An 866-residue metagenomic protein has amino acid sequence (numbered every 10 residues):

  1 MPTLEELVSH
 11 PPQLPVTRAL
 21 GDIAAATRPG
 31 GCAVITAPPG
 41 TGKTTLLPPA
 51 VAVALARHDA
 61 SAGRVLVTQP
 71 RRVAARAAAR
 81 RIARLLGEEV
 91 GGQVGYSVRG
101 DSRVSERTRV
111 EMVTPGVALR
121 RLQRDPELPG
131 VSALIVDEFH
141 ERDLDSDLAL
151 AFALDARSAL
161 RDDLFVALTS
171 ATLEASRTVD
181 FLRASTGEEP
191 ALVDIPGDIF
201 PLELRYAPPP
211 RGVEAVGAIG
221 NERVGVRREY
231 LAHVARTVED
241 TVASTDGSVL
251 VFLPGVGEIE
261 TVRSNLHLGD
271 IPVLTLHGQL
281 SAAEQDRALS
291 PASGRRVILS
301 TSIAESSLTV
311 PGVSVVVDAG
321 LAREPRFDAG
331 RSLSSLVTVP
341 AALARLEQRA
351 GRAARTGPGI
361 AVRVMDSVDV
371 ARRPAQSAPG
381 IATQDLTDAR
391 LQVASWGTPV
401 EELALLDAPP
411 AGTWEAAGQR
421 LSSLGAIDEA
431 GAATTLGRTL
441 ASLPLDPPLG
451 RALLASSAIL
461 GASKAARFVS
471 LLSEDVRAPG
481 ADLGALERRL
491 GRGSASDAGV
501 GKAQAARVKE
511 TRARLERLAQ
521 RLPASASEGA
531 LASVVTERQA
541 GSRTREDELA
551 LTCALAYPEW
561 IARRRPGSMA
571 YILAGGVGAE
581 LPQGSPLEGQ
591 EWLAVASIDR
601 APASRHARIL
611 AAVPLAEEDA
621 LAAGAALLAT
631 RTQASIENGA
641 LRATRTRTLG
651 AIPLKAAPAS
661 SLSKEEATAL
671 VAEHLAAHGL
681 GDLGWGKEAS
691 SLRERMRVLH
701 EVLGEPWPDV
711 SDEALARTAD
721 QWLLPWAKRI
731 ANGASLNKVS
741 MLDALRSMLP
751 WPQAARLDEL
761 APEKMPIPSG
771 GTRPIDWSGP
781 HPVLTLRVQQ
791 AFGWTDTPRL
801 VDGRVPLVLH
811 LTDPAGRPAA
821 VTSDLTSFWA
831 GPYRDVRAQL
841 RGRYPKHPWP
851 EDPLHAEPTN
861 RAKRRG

Functional and structural regions predicted by a protein language model:
M1-A452, G529, S533, A540-R543 (+1 more regions): P-loop NTPase motor module signature
G116-V117, L299-I303, G320, L555-A556 (+1 more regions): Conserved helicase core region in the C-terminal RecA-like lobe
Q123-R124, E214, D328, R373-Q376 (+6 more regions): Short conserved micro-motifs at the rims of enzyme active sites and ligand-binding pockets
P254-T261, T383-Q392, P409-P448, S470-A478 (+6 more regions): Core structural elements
S463-A570, G575, E591-K764, L800-G866: Acidic, serine/threonine- and proline-rich low-complexity intrinsically disordered segments
G575, E580, W777-G779, L786: Polyanionic (Asp/Glu-rich) segments that form extended negatively charged tracts
V783-R787, G793-T795: Phosphate-centric recognition/catalysis
